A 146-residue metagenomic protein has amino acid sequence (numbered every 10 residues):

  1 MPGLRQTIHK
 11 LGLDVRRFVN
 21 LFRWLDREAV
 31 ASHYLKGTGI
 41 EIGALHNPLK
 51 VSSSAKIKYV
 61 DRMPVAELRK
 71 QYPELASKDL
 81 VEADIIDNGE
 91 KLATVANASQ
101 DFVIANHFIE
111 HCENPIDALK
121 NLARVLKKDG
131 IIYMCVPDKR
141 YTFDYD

Functional and structural regions predicted by a protein language model:
M1-H33: Membrane-proximal basic amphipathic "stem/tether" segments
S32-H33, N97, L119: A short, aliphatic-rich alpha-helical micro-motif
G37-A93: Class I SAM-dependent methyltransferase SAM/SAH-binding core
V103-I104: Hydrophobic beta-strand segment of the Class I
F108-I109, V136: Hydrophobic adenine-recognition pocket in adenosine-nucleotide-binding enzymes
E113-D117, D144: Short N-terminal helix/helix-N-cap motif within the alpha/beta-hydrolase-1
I116-K128: A short glycine-rich, Lys/Arg-flanked "PGG" loop and its adjoining helix->strand segment in the class I
Y133-D146: Conserved class I S-adenosyl-L-methionine
